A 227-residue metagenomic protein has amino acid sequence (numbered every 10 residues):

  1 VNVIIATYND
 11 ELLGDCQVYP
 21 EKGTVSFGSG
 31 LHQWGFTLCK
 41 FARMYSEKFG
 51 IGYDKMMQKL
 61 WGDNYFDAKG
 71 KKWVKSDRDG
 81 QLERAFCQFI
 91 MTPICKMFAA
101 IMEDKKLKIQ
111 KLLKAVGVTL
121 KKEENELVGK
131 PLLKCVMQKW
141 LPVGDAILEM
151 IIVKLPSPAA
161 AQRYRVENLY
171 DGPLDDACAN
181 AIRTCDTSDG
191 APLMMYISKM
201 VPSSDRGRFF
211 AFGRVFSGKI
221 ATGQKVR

Functional and structural regions predicted by a protein language model:
V1-R227: Structural and coupling elements of P-loop NTPases
